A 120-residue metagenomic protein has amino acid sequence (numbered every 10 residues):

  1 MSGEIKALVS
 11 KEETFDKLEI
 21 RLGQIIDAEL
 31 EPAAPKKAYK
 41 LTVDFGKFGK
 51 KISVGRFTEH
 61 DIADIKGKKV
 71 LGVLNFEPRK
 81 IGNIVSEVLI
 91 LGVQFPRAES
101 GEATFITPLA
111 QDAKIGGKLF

Functional and structural regions predicted by a protein language model:
M1-F120: Phosphate-backbone binding interfaces of nucleic-acid-interacting proteins
